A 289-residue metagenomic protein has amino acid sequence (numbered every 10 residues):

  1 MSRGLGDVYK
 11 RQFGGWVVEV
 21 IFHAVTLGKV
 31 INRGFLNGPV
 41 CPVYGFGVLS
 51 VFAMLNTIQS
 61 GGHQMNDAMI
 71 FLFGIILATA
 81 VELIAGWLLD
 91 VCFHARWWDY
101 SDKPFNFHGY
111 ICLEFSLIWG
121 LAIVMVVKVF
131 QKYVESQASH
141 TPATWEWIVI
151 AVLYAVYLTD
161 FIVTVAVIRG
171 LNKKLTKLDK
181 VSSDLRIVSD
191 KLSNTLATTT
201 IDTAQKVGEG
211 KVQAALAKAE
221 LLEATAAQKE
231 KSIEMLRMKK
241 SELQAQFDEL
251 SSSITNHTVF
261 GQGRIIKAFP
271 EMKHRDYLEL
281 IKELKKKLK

Functional and structural regions predicted by a protein language model:
M1-Y9: Single conserved hydrophobic/aromatic residue that forms the stacking wall/gate of nucleotide- or nucleobase-binding
R3, L27-R33, A78-V81: Short juxtamembrane and helix-loop transition motifs at transmembrane-helix boundaries in membrane proteins
K10, G14, V18, P42 (+7 more regions): Hydrophobic faces of alpha-helical transmembrane segments in multi-pass integral membrane proteins
V17-V25: Active-site-adjacent bridging/hinge elements
H23, E82-D90: Alpha-helical transmembrane segments and their lipid-water interface positions in multi-pass membrane proteins
T26-A53, T57-H63, A68, V91-Q131 (+1 more regions): Functional transmembrane or membrane-interface alpha-helices that line membrane-embedded catalytic, ligand-binding
Y133, Q137-A226: Charged, amphipathic alpha-helical linkers/stalks
S183-K289: Long, low-complexity, intrinsically disordered cytosolic termini of multi-pass membrane proteins
